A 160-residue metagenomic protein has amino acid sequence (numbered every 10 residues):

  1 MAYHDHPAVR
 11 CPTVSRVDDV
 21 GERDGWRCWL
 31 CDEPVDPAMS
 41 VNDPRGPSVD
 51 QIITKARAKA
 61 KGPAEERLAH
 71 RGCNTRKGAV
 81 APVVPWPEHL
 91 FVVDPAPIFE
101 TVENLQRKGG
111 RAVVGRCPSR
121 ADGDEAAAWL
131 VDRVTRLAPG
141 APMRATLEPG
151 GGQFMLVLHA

Functional and structural regions predicted by a protein language model:
M1-A2, R71, T75-A160: Extended charged
M1-P34, K59: Short, charged surface segments at domain edges that flank catalytic/cofactor-binding sites
A2-D5, S40, P44-P47, P97: Membrane-targeting and insertion segments and their boundary/processing signals
P12-D18, P34-D36, G109-R111, R120-G123: Generic detector of short, locally flexible boundary/turn motifs and exposed helical patches
W29, K59-K61, C73, A160: Generic detector of bulky aromatic hydrophobic side chains
D32-L68, K77, A81: Histidine-centered nuclease catalytic patch
